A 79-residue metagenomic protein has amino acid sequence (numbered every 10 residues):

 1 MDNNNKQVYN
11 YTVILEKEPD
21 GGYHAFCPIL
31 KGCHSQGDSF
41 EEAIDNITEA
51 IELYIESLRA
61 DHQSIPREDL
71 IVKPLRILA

Functional and structural regions predicted by a protein language model:
M1-Y11, D45-A79: Short, charged, surface-exposed hinge/linker loops at domain edges that act as mobile lids or interdomain connectors
V8-N10, L30-C33: Short low-complexity stretches enriched in small and charged residues
L15-L30: Short aromatic-glycine-(Arg/Gly/Cys) micro-motifs in beta-strand/loop hairpins
K31-E41: A short, exposed loop/beta-hairpin motif centered on an aromatic-Gly-Thr core
